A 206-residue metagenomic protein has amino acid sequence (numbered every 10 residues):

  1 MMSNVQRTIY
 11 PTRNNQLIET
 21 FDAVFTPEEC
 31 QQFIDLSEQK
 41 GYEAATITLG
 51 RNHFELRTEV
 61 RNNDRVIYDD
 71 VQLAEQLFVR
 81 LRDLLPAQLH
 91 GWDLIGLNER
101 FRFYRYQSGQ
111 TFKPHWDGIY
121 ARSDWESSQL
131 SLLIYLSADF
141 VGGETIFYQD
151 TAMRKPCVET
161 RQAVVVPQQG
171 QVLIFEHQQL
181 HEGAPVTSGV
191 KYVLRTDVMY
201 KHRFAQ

Functional and structural regions predicted by a protein language model:
M1-V172, Q178-Q206: Fe(II)/2-oxoglutarate oxygenase catalytic core
